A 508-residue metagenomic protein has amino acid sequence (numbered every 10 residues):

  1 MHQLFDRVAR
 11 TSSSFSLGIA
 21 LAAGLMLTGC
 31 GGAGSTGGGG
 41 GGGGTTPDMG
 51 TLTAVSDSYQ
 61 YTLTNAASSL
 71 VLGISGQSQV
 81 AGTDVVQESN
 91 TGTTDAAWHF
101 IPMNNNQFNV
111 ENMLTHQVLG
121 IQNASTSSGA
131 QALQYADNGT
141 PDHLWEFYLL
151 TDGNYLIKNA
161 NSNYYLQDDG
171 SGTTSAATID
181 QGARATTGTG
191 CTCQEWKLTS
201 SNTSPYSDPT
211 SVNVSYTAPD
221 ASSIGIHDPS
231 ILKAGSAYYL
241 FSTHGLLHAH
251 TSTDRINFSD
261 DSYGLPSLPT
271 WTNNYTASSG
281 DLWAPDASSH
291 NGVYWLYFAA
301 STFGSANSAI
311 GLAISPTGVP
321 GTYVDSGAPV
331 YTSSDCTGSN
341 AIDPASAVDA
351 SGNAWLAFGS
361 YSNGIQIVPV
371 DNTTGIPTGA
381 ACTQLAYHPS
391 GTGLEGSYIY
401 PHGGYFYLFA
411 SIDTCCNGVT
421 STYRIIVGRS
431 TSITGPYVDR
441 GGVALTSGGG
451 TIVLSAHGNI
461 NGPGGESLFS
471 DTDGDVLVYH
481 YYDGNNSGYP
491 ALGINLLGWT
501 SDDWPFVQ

Functional and structural regions predicted by a protein language model:
H2-F5, G18, A23-S56, S204-T210: Bacterial Sec-dependent N-terminal signal peptides
I19, T64, E111, K158 (+3 more regions): Residue-level marker of regulatory loop/turn positions in helix-turn-helix DNA-binding domains and in histidine
T36-G38, L144-E146, K197-Q508: Carbohydrate-active catalytic/glycan-binding domains of CAZyme proteins, especially the secreted or lumenal ectodomains
G37-G38, G43-T203: Lectin-like carbohydrate-binding module/patch detector with strong preference for beta-trefoil
